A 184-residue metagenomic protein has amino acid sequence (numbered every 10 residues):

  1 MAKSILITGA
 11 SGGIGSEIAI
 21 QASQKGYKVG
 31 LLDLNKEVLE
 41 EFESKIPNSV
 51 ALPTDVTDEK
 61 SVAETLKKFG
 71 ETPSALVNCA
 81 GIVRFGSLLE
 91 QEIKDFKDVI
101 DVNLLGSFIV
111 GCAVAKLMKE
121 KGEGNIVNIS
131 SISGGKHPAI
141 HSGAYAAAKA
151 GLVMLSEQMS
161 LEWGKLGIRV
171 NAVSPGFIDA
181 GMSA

Functional and structural regions predicted by a protein language model:
A2-V29: Canonical Rossmann dinucleotide-binding motif of NAD(H)/NADP(H)-dependent dehydrogenases/reductases, specifically
A80-R84: Conserved NAD(P)H cofactor-binding loop of Rossmann-fold oxidoreductase domains
S87-L88, D95-I100, S183: Substrate-binding pocket helix/loop in short-chain dehydrogenase/reductase
Q91, H137-A146, Q158, M182: Active-site loop-to-helix junction immediately N-terminal to the catalytic Tyr of the SDR YXXXK motif in Rossmann-fold
G111, A148, S156: Active-site helix of classical SDR
K116, L161-E162: Alpha-helical segment proximal to the catalytic Tyr-Lys
S131: Residue(s) in the substrate-gating loop at a strand-loop-helix junction that position the organic substrate next
